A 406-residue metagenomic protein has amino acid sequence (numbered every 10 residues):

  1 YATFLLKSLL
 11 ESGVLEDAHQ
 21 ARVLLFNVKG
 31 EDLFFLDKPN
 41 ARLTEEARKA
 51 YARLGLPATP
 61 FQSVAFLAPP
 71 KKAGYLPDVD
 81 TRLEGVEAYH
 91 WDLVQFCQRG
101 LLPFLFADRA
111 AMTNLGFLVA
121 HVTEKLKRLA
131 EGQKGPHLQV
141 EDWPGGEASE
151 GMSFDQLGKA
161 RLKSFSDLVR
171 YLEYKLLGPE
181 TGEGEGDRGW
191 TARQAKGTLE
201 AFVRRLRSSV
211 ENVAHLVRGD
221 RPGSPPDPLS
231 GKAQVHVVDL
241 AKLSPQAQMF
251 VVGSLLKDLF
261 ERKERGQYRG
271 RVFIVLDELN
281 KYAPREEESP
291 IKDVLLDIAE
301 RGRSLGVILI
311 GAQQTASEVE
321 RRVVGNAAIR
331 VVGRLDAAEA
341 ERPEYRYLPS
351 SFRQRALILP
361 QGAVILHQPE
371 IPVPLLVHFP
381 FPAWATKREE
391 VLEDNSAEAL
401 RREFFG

Functional and structural regions predicted by a protein language model:
K7-A21, L25-R42, L56-D297, S304 (+1 more regions): P-loop NTPase motor domains
V28, D277, V307, A312-T315 (+2 more regions): Conserved H-loop
R48-K49, V64-F66, R322-R334: A short helix-turn-beta junction within AAA+ P-loop NTPase domains corresponding to the substrate/partner-engaging
R53-L56, R346-P360: Phosphate/diphosphate-binding loops
S317-E320: Conserved H-loop
A337-R346: Conserved AAA+ ATPase core "coupling" helix
Q361-G406: Conserved P-loop NTPase motor module
